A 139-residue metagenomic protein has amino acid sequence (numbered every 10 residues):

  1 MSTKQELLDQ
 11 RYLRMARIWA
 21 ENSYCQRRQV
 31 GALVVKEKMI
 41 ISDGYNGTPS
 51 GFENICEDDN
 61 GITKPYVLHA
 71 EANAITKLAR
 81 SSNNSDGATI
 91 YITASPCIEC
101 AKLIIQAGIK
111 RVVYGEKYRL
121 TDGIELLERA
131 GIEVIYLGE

Functional and structural regions predicted by a protein language model:
M1-E139: Zinc-dependent deaminase catalytic domain
